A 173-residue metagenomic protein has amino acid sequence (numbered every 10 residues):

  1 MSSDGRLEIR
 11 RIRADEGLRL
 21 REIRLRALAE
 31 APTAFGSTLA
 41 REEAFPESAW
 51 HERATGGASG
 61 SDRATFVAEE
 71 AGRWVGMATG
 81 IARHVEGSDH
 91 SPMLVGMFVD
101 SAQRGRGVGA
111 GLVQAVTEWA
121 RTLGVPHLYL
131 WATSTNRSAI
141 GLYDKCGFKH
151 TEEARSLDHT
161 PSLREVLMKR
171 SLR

Functional and structural regions predicted by a protein language model:
M1-A14: Acyl-donor-binding surface of acyltransferase catalytic domains
R6, P126-Y129, T133-I140, K145-R173: C-terminal "cap" of GNAT-fold acetyltransferases
E8, A64, A102, P126-H127: Structural signature of beta-strand start/N-cap positions in the alpha/beta core of ABC transporter nucleotide-binding
A14-D15, R21-E22, R26-A102, V113-A115 (+4 more regions): Acetyl-CoA-dependent GNAT
R19, M93-L94, H127, S138: Amphipathic alpha-helical recognition patches that constitute DNA-binding helices
G107-G109: Conserved G/P- and acidic residue-centered "switch" motifs that form tight phosphate/ATP-binding loops in soluble
